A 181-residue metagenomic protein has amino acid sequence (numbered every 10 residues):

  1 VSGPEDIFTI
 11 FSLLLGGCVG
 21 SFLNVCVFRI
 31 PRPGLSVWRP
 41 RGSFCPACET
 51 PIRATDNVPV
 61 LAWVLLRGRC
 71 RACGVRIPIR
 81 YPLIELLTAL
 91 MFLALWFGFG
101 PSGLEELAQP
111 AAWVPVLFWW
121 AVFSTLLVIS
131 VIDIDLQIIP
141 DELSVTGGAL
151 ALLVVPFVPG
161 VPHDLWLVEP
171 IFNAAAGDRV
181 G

Functional and structural regions predicted by a protein language model:
V1-G181: A membrane-topology feature that recognizes alpha-helical transmembrane segments and their immediate juxtamembrane
